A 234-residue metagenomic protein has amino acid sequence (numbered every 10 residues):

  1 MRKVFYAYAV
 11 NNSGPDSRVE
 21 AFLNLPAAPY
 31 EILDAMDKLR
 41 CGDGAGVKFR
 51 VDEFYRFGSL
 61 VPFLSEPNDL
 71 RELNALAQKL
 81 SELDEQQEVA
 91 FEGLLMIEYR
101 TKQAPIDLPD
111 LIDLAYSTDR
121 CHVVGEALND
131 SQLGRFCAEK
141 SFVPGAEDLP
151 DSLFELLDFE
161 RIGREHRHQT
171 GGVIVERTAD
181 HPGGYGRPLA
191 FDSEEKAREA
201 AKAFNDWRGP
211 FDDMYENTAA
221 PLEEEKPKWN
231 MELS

Functional and structural regions predicted by a protein language model:
M1-G46: N-terminal ordered "arm"
A9, D192, K202, P221-L222: Short stretches within intrinsically disordered, low-complexity N-terminal or propeptide regions
P29-I32, D130, F159: Alpha-helix initiation and N-capping motif
D37-P150, R187-P210: Mixed-charge (acidic/basic) macromolecular-recognition segments
C137-K140, G145-E165, G171-G172, E176-T178: Acidic, low-complexity, intrinsically disordered interaction modules
D158, R208-S234: Non-Sec secretion/translocation targeting segments of pathogen effectors
R164-E216: Long, highly charged low-complexity segments enriched in Glu/Asp and Lys/Arg with interspersed Ser/Thr
